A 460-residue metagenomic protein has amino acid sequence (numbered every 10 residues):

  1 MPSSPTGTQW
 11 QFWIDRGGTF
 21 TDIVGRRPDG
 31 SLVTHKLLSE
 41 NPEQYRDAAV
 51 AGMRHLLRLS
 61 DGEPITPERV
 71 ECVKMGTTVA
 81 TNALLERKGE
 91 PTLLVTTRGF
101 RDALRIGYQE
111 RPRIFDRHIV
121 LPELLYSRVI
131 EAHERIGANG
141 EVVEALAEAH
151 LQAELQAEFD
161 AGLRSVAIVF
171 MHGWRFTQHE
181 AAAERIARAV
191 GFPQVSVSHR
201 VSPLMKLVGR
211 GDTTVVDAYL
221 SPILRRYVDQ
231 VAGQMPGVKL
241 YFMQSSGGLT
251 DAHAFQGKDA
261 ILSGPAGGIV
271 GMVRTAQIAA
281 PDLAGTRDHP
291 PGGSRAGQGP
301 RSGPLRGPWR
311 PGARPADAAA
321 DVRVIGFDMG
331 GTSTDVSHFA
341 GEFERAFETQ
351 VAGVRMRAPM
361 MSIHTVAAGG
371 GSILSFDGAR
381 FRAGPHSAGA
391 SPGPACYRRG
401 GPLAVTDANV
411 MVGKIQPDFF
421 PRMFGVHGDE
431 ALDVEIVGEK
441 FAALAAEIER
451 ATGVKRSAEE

Functional and structural regions predicted by a protein language model:
M1-E460: N-terminally biased helix-coil "hinge/interface" segments that flank
